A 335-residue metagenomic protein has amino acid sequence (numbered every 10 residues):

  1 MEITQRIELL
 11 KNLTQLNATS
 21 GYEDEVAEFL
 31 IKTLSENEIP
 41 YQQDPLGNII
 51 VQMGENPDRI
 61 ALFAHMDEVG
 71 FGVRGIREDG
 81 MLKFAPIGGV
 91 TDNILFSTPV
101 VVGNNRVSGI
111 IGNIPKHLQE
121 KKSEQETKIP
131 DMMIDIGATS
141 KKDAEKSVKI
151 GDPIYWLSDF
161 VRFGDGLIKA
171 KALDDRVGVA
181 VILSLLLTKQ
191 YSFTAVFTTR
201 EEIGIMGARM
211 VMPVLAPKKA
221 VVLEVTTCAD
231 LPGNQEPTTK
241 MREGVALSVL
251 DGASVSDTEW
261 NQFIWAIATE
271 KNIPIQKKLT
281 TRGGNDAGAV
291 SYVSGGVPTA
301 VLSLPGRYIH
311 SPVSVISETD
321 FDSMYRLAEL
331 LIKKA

Functional and structural regions predicted by a protein language model:
M1-A335: N-terminal hydrophobic/helix-forming segments and targeting peptides
